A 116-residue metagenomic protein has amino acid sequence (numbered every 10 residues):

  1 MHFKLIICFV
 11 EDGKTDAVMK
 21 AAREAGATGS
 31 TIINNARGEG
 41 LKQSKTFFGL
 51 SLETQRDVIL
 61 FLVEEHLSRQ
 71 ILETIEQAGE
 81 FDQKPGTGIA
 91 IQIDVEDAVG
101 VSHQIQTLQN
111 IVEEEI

Functional and structural regions predicted by a protein language model:
M1-I116: Positively charged, small/polar-rich N-terminal and surface patches that mediate targeting and assembly and bind
